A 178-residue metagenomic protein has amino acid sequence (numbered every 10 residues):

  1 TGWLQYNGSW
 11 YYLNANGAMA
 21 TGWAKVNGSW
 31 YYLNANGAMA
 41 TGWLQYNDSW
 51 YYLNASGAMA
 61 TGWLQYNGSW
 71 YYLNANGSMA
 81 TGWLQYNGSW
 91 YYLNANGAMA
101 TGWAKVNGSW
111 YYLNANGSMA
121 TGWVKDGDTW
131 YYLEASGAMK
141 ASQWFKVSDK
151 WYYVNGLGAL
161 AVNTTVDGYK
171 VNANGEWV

Functional and structural regions predicted by a protein language model:
T1-V178: Extracellular adhesion/carbohydrate-binding repeat motifs centered on closely spaced tryptophans
